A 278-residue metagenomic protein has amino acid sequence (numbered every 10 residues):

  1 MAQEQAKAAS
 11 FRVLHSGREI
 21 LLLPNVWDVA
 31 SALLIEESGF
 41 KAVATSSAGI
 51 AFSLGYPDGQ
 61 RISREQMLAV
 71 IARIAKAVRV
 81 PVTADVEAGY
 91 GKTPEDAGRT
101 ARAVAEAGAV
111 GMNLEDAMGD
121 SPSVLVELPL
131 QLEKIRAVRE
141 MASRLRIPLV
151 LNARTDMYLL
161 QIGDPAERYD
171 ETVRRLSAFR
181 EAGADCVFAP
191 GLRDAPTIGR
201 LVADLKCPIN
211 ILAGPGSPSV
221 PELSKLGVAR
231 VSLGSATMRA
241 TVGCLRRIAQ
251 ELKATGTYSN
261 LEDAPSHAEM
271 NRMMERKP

Functional and structural regions predicted by a protein language model:
A2-L233, A240-V242, R246-R247, E251 (+1 more regions): Alpha/beta enzyme core
P148, T255-A264: Flexible, glycine/charged-enriched surface loops at secondary-structure junctions
L261-P278: A short, charged, Gly/Pro-tolerant segment at domain boundaries
